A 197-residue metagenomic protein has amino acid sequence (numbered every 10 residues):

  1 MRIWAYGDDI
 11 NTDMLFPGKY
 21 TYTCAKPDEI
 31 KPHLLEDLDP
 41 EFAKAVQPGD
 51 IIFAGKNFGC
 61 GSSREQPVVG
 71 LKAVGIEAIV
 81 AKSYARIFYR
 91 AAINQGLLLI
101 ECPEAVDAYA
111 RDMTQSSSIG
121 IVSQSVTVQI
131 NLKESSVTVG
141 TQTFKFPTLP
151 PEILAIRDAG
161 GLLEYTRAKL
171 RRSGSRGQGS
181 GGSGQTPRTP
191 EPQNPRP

Functional and structural regions predicted by a protein language model:
M1-Y20, C24, E164-R172: N-terminal, positively charged, Ser/Thr/Ala/Gly-biased leader segments that form transit/presequence-like amphipathic
D9, S62, G160-L162: Conformational gate/switch positions in structured elements
M14, E29, H33, A91 (+2 more regions): Alpha-helical scaffold segments in soluble metabolic enzymes
F16, Y22-E134: Feature captures the catalytic cores and cofactor-binding loops of soluble hydro-lyases/lyases that act on carboxylate
I119, S125, S136, G184-P187 (+1 more regions): A detector of low-complexity, intrinsically disordered, Ser/Thr/Gly/Pro/Ala-rich segments
Q124-R172: Long, charged alpha-helical interface segments
S173-P197: Intrinsic disorder/low-complexity segments
